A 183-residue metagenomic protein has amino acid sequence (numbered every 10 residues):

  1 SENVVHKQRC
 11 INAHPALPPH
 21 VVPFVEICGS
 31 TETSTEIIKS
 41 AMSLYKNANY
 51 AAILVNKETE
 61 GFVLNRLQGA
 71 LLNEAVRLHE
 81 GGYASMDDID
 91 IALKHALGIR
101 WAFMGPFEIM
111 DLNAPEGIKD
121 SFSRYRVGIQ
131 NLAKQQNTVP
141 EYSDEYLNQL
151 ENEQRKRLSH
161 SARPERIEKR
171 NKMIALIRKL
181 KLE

Functional and structural regions predicted by a protein language model:
S1-K57, G61, N65: Rossmann-fold dinucleotide-binding core
P19, A70, N113: Residue-level signal for short amphipathic helical patches enriched in basic/charged and nearby hydrophobic residues
S43, R77, A92: Surface-exposed charge patches
N47-Y50, L54-N56, G81, M86-E183: NAD(P)-dependent Rossmann-like dehydrogenase/reductase catalytic/cofactor-binding core
L64, Q68-E74: Structural/interface elements that position substrates and couple domains in central-metabolism enzymes
A75, H79-G81: Hydrophobic transmembrane alpha-helices that form the pore/transport pathway of multi-pass ion and small-solute
